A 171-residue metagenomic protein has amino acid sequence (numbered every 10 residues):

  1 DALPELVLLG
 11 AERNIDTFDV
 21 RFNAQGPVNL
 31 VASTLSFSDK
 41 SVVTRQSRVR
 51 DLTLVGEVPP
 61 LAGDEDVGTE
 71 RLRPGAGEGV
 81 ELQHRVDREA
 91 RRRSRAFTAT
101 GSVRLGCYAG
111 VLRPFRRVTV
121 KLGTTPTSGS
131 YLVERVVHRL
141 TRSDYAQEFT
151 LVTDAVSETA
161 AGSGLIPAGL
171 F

Functional and structural regions predicted by a protein language model:
D1-E12, D19-R21: Charged- and aromatic-enriched interaction segments used to assemble and dock large macromolecular complexes
N14-F171: An acidic/polar, Gly/Ser/Thr-rich interaction patch typically located in mid-to-C-terminal regions of proteins
